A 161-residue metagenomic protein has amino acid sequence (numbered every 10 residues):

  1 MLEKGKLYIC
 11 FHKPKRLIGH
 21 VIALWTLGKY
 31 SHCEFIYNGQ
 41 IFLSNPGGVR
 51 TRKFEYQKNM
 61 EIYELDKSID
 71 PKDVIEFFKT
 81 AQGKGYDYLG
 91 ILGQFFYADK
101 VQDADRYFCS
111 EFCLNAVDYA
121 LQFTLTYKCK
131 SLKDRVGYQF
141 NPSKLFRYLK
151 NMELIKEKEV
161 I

Functional and structural regions predicted by a protein language model:
M1-K6, R16-I18, I161: Protein maturation boundaries and topogenic segments
I9-S68, G93-V101: Glycine-rich catalytic cores of cysteine/serine-nucleophile enzymes that process amide/ester linkages in cell-envelope
L17-H20, D73-F77, K144: Exposed alpha-helical structural elements
T51-Q57, L89, L125-C129: Aromatic- and Lys/Arg-enriched surface recognition patch
S68-L92: A structural motif
F95-I161: Activation targets extended, charge/polar-rich intrinsically disordered C-terminal tails
